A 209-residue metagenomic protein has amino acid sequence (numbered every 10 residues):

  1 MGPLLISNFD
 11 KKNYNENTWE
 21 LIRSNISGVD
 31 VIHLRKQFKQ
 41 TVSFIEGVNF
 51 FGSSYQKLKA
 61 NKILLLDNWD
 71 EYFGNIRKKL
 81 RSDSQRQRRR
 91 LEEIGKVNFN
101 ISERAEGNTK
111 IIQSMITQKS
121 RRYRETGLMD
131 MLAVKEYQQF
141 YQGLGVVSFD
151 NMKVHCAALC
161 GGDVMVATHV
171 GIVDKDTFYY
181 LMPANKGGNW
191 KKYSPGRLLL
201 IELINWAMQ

Functional and structural regions predicted by a protein language model:
G2-H33: Internal, well-ordered domain-core segments that constitute the primary functional module of diverse proteins
G2-K11, P183-Y193: A short, internal acetyl-CoA/4′-phosphopantetheine-binding micro-motif in the GNAT/acyltransferase core
D10-I22, K191-I204: Conserved acetyl-CoA-binding loop-helix of GNAT-fold acetyltransferases
I26, S148, A207: Hydrophobic pocket-lining residues that define ligand/cofactor binding sites across diverse proteins
V31, K36-K192: A conserved beta-strand-loop-helix scaffold within acyl/acetyltransferase catalytic domains
M182-N185, L199-Q209: C-terminal hydrophobic structural anchor segments that stabilize assembly/packing rather than catalytic chemistry
